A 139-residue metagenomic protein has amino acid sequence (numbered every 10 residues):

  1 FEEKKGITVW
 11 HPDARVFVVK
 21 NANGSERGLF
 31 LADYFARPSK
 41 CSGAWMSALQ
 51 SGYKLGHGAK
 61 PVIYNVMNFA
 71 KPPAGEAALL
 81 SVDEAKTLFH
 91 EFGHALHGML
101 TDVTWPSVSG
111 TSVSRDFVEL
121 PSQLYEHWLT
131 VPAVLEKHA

Functional and structural regions predicted by a protein language model:
F1-A139: Cation-handling catalytic/transport regions enriched in His/Asp/Glu
